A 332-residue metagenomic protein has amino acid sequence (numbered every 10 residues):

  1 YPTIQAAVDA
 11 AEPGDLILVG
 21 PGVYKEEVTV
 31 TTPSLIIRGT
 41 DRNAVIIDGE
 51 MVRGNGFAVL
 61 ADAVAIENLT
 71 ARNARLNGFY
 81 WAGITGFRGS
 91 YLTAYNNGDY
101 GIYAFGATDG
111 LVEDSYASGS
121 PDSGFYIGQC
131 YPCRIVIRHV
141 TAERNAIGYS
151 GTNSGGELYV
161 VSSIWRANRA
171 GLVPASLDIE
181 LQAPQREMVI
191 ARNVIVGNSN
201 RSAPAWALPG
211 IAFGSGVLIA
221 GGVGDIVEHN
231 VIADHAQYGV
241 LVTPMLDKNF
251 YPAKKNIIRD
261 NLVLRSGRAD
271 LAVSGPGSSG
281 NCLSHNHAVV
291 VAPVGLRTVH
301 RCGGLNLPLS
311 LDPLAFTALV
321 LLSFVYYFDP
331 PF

Functional and structural regions predicted by a protein language model:
P2, L16, P21, E27 (+1 more regions): Right-handed parallel beta-helix/beta-spiral solenoid domain characteristic of secreted/periplasmic
I4-A11, K25-T32, I37, D48 (+4 more regions): Short, T/G/N/S-enriched strand-turn elements that build extracellular solenoid repeat scaffolds
V8, E27-T31, D41, V45 (+11 more regions): Glycine-rich beta-solenoid repeat tracts in large extracellular/virion proteins
V8-D15, P21, T32, G39 (+4 more regions): Sec/Tat-exported extracytoplasmic proteins
P13, Y24-E26, R53-N55, R75-N77 (+4 more regions): Residue-level marker for the onset of beta-strands and adjacent loop->beta junctions in well-ordered domains
D15-I17, I84, A107: Generic beta-sheet signal
D15-L18, Y251-K254, L264-F332: Acidic, glycine- and Ser/Thr-rich low-complexity intrinsically disordered tracts in extracellular/secreted proteins
T40-A44, D62-N73, T85-D99, T108-S123 (+7 more regions): Right-handed parallel beta-helix
